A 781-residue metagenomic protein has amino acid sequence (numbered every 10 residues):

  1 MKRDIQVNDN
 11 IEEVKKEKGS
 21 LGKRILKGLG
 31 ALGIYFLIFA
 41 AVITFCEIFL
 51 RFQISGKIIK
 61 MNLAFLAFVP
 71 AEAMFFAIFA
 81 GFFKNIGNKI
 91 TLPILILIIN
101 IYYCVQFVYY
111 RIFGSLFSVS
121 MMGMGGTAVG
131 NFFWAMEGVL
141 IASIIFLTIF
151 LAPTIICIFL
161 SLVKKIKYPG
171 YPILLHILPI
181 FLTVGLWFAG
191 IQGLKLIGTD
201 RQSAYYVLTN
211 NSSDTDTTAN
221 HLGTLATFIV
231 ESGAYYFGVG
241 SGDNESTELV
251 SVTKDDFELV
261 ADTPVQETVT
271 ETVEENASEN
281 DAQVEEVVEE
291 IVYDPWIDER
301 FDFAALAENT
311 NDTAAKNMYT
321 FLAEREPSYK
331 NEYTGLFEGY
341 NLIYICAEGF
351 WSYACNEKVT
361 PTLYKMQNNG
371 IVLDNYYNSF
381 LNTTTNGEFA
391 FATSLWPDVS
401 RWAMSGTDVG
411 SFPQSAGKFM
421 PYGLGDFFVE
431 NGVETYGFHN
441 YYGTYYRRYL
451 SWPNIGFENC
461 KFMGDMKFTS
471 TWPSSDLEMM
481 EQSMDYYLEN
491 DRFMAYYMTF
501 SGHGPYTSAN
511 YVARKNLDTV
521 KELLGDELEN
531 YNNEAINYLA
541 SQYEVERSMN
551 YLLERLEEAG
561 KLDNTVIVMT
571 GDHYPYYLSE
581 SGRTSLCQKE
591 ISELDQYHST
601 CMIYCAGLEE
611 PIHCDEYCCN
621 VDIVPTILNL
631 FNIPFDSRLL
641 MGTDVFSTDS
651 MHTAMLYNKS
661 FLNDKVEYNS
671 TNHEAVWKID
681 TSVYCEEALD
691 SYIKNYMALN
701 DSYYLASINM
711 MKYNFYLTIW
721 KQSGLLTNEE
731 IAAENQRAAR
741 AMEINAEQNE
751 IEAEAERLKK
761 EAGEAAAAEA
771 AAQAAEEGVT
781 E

Functional and structural regions predicted by a protein language model:
M1-T148, I155-K195: Extended, compositionally biased non-globular segments that define protein topology
Q6-E13, Q266-E285, G763-E781: Low-complexity, acidic Ser/Thr/Pro-rich repeat tracts that form intrinsically disordered stalk/linker regions of very
I43, E47, N88, L92 (+7 more regions): Long, solvent-exposed N-terminal ectodomains of secreted or membrane-tethered precursors processed in the secretory
L97-C104, L151, T681, A688-Y692: Hydrophobic alpha-helical transmembrane segments of multipass integral membrane proteins
N100, Q202, Y206, H573-Y576: Alpha-helical scaffold segments in carbohydrate-active enzymes
I141, N244, E338: Catalytic cores of glycan-processing enzymes that make or break glycosidic bonds
A189-K330: Membrane-interface segments at or immediately adjacent to transmembrane helices that form the boundary between
T310-E781: Solvent-exposed soluble domains appended to multi-pass membrane proteins
